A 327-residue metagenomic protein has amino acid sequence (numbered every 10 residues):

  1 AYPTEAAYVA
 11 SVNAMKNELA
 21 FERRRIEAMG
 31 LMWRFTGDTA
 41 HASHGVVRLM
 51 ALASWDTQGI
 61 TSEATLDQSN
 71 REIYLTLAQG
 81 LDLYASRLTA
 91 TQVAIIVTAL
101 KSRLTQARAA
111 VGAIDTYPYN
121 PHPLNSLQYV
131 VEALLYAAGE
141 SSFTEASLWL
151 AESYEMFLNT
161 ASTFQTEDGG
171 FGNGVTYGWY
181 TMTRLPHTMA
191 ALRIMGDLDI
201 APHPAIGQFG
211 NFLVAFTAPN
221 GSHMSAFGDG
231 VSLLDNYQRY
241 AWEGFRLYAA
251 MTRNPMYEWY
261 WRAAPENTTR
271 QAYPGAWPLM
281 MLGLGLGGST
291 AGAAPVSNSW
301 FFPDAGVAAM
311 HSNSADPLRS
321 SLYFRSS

Functional and structural regions predicted by a protein language model:
A1-A10: Low-complexity, Ser/Thr/Pro/Gly-enriched N-terminal "stalk/linker" regions
A6, A64-T65, Q106-N120, N267-S289: Short N-terminal signal/transit or membrane-insertion segments and the immediately adjacent low-complexity/disordered
N13-N220: Aromatic-lined, polymer-binding surfaces characteristic of secreted/periplasmic polysaccharide-degrading enzymes
G172-N173, Y177-S327: Extended polysaccharide-engagement surfaces of secreted carbohydrate-active enzymes
